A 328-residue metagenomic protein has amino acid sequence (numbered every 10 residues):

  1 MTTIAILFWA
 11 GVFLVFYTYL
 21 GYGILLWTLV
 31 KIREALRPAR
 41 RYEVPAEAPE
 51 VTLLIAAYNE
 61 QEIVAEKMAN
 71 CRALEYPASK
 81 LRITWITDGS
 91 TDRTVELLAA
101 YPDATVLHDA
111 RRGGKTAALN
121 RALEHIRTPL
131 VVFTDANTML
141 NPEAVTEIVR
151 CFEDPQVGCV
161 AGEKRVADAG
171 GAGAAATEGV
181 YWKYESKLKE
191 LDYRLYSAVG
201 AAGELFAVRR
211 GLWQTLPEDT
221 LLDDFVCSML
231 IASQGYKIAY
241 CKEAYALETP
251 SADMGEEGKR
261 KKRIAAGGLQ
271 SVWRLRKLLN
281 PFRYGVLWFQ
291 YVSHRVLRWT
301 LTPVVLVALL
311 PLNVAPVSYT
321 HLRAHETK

Functional and structural regions predicted by a protein language model:
M1-V44, V317: N-terminal membrane-anchoring/stem segments of glycan-assembly enzymes
E50-T52, R82, V226: Cell-envelope/extracellular polymer assembly enzymes that use nucleotide-activated donors
I63-E66, D92-A100: Acidic helix N-cap motif at the loop->helix transition within catalytic regions of sugar-transfer enzymes
N70, I86-V95, R111: A conserved acidic beta->alpha catalytic loop
N70-K80: Short, acidic, metal-binding catalytic loop of nucleotide-sugar glycosyltransferases
R111, T116-A118, T128, T134 (+1 more regions): Long helical/loop segments within the catalytic core of UDP-sugar-dependent glycosyltransferases, especially the large
F152-Y184, D219-D223, S228-H294: Catalytic donor/gating beta->alpha subdomain of glycosyltransferases that bind UDP-sugars
T320-T327: Conserved small/polar residues in nucleotide/adenosyl-binding loops
